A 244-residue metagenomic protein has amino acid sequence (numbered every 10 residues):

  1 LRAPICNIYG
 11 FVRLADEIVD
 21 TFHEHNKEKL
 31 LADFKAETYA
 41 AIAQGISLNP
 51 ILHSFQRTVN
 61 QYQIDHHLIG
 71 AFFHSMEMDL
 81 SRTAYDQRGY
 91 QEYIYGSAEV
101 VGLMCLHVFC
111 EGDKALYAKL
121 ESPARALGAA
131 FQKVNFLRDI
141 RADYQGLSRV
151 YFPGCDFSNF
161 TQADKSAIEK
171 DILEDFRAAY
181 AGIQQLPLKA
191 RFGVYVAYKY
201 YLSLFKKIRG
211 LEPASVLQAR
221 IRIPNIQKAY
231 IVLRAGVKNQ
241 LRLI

Functional and structural regions predicted by a protein language model:
L1-F131, L137-I244: Catalytic cores of Mg2+-dependent Asp-rich isoprenoid enzymes
